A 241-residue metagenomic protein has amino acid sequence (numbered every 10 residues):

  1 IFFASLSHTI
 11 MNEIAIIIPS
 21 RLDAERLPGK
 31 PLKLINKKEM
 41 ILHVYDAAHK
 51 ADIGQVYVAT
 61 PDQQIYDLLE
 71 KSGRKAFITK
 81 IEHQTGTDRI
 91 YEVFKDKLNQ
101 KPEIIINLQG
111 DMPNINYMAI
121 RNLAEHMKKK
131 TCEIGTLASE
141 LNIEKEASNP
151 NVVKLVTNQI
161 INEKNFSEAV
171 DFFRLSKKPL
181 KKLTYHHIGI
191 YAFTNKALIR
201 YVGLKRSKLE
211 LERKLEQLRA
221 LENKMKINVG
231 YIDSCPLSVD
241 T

Functional and structural regions predicted by a protein language model:
I1-I10: N-terminal amphipathic/basic-hydrophobic helices that include classical n-h-c signal peptides and signal-anchor
N12-T60: N-terminal glycine-rich phosphate-binding loop and ensuing alpha1 helix
L22, K80-G86, S234-P236: Short, acidic/turn-prone active-site loops that include or flank metal/cofactor- and phosphate-binding residues
I53, Q100-P102, K129-E133, M225: Short, high-confidence coil segments that cap the C-terminus of an alpha-helix and link into the following beta-strand
Y57, Q63-N122: Short phosphate-binding loop-to-helix
T60-P61, I115, F193, D240: A conserved hydrophobic position in a structured secondary element of the catalytic/binding core that shapes
I115-S207: Conserved core of the sugar-phosphate nucleotidyltransferase
K182-T241: Conserved alpha/beta core of the MobA/IspD/sugar-nucleotide pyrophosphorylase nucleotidyltransferase superfamily
